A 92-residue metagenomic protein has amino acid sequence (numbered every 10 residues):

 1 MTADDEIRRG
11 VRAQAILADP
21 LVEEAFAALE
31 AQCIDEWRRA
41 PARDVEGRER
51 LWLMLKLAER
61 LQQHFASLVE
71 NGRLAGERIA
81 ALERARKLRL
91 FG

Functional and structural regions predicted by a protein language model:
M1-R9, G92: N-terminal organelle transit peptides
T2, D44, L74-R78: Alpha-helix capping and helix-coil boundary motifs
A3-D4, A15, R39-P41: Hydrophobic alpha-helical segments, principally membrane-spanning helices and signal/leader peptides
E6, A15, R50, M54 (+1 more regions): Intrinsic-disorder-associated interaction segments
E6-Q32: N-terminal acidic leader/helix
R8-V11, G47-E49, E77, A85-L88: Short, intrinsically disordered low-complexity segments
V22-S67: Amphipathic, hydrophobic secondary-structure cores in small proteins
L55, E59-G92: Charged low-complexity stretches with an acidic bias
